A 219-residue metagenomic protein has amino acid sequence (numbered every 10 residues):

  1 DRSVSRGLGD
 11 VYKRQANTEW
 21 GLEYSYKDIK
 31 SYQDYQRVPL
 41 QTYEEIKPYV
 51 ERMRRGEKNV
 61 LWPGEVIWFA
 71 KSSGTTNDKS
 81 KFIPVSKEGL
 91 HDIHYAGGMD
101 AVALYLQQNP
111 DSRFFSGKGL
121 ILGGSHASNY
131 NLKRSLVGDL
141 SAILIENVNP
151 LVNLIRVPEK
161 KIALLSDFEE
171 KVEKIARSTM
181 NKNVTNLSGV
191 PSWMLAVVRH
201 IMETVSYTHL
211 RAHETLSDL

Functional and structural regions predicted by a protein language model:
D1, D10-R211, S217: Active-site phosphate/ATP/adenylate-binding loop shared across adenylate-forming ligases
G7: ABC transporter nucleotide-binding domains
